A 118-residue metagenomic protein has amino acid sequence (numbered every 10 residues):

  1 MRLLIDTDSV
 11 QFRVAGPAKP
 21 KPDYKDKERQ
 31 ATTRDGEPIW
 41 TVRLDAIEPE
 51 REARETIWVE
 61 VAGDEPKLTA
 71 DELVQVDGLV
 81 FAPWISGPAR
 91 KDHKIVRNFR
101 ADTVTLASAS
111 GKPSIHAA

Functional and structural regions predicted by a protein language model:
M1-A118: OB-fold and OB-like single-stranded nucleic-acid-recognition modules and their adjacent interaction interfaces
